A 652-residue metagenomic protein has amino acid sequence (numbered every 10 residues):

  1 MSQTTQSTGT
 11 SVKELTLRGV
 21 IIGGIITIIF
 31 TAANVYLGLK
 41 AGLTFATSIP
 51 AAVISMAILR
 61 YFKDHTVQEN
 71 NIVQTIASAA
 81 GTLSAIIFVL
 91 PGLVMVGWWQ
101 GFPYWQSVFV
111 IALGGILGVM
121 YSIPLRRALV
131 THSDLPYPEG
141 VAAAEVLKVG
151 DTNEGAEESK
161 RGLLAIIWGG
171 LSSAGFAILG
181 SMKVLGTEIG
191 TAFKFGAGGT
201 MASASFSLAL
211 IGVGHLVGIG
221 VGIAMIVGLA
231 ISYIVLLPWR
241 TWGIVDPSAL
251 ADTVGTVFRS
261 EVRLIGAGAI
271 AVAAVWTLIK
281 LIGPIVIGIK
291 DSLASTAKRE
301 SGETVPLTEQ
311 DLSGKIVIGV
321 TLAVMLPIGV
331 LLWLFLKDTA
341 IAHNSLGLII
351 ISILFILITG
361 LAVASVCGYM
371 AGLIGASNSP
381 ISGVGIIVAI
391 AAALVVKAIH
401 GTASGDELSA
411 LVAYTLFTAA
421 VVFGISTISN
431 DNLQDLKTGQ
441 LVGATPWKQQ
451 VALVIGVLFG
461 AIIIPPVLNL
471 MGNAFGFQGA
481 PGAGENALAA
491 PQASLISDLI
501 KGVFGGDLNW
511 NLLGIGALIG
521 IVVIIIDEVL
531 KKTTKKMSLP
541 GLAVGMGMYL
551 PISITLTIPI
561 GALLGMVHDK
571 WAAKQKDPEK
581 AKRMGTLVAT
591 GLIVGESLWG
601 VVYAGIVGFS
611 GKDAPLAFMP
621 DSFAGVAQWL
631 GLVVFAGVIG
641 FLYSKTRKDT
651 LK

Functional and structural regions predicted by a protein language model:
M1-K652: Alpha-helical multipass membrane-protein architecture
